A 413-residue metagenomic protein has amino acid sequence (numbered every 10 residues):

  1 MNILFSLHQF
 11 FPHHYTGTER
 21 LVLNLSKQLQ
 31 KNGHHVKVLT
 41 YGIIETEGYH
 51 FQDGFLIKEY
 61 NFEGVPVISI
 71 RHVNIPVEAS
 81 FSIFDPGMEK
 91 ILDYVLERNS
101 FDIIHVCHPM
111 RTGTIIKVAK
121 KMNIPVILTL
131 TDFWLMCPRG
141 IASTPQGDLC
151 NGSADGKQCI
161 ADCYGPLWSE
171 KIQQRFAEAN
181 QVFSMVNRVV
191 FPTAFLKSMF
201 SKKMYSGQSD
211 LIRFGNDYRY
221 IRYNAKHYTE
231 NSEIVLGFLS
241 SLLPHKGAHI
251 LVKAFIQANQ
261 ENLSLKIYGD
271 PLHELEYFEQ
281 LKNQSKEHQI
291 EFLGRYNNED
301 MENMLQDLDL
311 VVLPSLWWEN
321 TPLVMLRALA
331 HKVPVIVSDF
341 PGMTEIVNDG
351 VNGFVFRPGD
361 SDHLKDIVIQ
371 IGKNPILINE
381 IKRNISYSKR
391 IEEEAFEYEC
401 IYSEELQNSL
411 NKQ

Functional and structural regions predicted by a protein language model:
R20, I234, S241-Q257: A conserved mid-protein helix/loop that constitutes part of the nucleotide-sugar donor-binding site
R139, G215-E233, N303: Acidic anion/phosphate-binding donor-loop and adjacent secondary structure in glycosyltransferase catalytic cores
P166-Q208, Y218: A short, active-site helix/loop in glycosyltransferases that binds the activated sugar's phosphate group
L239, S264-E279, G294: Glycosyltransferase donor-sugar binding loop
F278-E299: Nucleotide-activated donor-binding/catalytic signature segment of Leloir-type glycosyltransferases, i.e., the conserved
M325, P334-V337: Short hydrophobic beta-strand element within catalytic cores of glycosyltransferases and related nucleotide-activated
D349-G350, F354-S361, I369-P375: Conserved acidic donor-binding segment of nucleotide-sugar-dependent glycosyltransferases
I376-Q407: A charged, aromatic-enriched C-terminal amphipathic alpha-helix characteristic of glycosyltransferases across folds
